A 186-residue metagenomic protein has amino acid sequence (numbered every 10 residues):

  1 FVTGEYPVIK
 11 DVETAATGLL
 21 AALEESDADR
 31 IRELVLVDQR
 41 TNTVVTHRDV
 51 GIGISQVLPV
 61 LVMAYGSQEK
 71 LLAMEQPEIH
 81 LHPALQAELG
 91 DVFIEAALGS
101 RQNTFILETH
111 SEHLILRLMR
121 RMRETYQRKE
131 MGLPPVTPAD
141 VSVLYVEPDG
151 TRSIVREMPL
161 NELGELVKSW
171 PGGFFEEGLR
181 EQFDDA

Functional and structural regions predicted by a protein language model:
V2-Y6, A15-A22, S26-Q182: Switch/communication elements of ASCE P-loop NTPase nucleotide-binding domains
I9: Conserved helicase NTPase catalytic core signature
